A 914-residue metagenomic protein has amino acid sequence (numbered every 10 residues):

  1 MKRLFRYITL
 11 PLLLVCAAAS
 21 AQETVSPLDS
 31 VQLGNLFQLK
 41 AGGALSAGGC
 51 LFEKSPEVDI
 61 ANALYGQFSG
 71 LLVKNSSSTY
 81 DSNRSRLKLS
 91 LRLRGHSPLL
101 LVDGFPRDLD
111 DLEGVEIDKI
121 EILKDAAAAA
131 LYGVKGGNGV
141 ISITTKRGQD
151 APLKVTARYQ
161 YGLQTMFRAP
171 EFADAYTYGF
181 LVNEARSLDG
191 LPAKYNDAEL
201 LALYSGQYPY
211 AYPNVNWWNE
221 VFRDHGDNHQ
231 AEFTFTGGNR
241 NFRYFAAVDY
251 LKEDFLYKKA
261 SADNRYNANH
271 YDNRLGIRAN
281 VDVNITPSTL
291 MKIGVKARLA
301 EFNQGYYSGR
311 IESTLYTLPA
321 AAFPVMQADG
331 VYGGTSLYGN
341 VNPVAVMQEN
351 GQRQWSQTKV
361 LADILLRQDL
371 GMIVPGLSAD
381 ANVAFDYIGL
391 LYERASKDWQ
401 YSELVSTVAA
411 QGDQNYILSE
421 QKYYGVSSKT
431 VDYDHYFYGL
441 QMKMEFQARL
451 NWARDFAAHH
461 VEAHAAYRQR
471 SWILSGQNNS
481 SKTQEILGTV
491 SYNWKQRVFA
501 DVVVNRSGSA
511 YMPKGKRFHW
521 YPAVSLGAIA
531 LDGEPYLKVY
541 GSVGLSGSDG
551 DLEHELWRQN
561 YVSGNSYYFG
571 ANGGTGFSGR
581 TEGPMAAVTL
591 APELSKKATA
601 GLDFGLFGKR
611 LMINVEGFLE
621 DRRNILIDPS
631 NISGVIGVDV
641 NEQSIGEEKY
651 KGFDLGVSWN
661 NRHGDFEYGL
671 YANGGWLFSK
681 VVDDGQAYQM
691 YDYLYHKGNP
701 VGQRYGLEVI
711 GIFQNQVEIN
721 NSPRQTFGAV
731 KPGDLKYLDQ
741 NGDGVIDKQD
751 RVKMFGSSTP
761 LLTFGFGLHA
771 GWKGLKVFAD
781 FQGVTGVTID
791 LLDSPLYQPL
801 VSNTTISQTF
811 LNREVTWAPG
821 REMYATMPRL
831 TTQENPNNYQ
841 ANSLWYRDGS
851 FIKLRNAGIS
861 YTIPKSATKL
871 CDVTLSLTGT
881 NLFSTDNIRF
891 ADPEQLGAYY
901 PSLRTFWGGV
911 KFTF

Functional and structural regions predicted by a protein language model:
K2-F5, P11-L14, A19-L99, F105-V115 (+13 more regions): Membrane-proximal, glycine/serine-rich, low-complexity loop/turn segments characteristic of large bacterial
L51, D254, G508-A510, N661 (+2 more regions): A generic structural motif
L101-V102, A463-S471, F499-G508, Y737-T759: Catalytic-site beta-strand/loop segments enriched in glycine and acidic/polar residues
F172-W218, L318-Q348, A395-Q441, N565-M585 (+2 more regions): Flexible glycine-rich, low-complexity coil/linker segments exposed to the extracellular/periplasmic environment
F222-H225, T589-A591, G756-S757: Short Gly/Pro-enriched turn/cap motifs at secondary-structure boundaries
N280-I285, T289, V295-L299, S308 (+6 more regions): Extracellular/periplasmic, surface-exposed regions of secreted and cell-surface proteins
M326-Q327, P732, V784-L875, G879: Extracytoplasmic gating/loop element in the C-terminal half of outer-membrane beta-barrel translocons and assembly
G669-Y671, G675, K680-G771, K776 (+1 more regions): C-terminal outer-membrane beta-barrel translocator/porin domains of Gram-negative envelope proteins and their
